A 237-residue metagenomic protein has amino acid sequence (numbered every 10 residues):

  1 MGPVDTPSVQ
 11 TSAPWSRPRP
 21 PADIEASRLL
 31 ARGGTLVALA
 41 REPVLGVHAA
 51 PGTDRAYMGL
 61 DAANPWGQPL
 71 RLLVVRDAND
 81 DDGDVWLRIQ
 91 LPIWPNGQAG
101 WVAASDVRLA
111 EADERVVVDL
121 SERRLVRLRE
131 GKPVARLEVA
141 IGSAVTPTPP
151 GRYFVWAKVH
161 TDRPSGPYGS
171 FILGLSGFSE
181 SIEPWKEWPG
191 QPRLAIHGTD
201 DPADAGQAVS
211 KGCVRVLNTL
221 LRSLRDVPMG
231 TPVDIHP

Functional and structural regions predicted by a protein language model:
G2-A78: Beta-loop motif signature
G2-G34, Q90-V118, R129, A135: Boundary regions of SH3-family modules and the immediately adjacent low-complexity/disordered segments in eukaryotic
G33, E42-V44, D82-W86, G97 (+7 more regions): Extracytoplasmic
P51, L91-P95, D106, L120-E122 (+6 more regions): A mature extracytoplasmic/lumenal domain signature
M58-D61, V102-A103, K132-G142, K186: Short amphipathic beta-strand/extended segments with alternating polar/hydrophobic composition
N64-D106: SH3/SH3-like beta-barrel superfamily modules
Q68-N79, E114-R129, F154: Beta-strand cores of secreted/periplasmic/IMS beta-sandwich domains, seen most often in copper-related folds
D106-E114, S143, P147, R152 (+2 more regions): Exported/periplasmic cell-wall-interacting domains
